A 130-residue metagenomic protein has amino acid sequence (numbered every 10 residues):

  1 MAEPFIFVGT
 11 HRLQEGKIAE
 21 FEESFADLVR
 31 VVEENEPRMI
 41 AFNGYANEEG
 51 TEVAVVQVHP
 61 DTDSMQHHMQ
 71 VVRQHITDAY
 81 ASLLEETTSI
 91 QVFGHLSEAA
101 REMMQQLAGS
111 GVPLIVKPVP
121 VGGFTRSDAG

Functional and structural regions predicted by a protein language model:
M1-V53, P60-Q74, L83-G130: Short S/T/G/P-rich N-terminal loop/turn motif that feeds into the first structured element of a domain
Y80: Conserved acyl-CoA
